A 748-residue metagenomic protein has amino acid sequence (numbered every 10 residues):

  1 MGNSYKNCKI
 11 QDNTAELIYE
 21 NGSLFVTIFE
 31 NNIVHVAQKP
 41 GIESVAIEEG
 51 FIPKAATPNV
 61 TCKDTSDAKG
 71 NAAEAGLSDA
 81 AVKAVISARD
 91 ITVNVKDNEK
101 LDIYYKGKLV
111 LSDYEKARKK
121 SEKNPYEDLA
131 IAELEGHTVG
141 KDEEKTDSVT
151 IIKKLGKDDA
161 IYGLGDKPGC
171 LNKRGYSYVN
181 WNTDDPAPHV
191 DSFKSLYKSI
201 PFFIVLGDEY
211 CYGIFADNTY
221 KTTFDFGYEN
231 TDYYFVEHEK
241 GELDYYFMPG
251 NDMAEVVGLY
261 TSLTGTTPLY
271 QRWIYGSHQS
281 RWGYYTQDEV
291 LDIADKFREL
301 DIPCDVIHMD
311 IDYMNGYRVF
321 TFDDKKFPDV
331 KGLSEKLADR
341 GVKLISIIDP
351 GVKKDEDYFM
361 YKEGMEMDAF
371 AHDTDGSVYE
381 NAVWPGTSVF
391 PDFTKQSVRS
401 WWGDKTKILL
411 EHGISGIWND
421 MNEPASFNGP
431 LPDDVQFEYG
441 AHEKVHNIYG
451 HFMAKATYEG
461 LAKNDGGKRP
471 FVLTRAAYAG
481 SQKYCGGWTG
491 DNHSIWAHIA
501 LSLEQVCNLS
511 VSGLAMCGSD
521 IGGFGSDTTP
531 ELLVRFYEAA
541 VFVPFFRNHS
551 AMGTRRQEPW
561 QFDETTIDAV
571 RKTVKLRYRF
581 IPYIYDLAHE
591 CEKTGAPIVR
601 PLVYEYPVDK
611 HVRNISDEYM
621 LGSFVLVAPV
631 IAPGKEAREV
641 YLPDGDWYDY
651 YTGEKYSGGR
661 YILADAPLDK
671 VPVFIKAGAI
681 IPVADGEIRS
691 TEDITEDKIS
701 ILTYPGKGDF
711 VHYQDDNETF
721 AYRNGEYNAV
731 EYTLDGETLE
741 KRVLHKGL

Functional and structural regions predicted by a protein language model:
M1-I274, W282, E289-D295, V306 (+7 more regions): N-terminal accessory segment at the very beginning of proteins
E20, A80, S87-A88, D97 (+13 more regions): Short, well-ordered loop/turn elements at secondary-structure boundaries
V26, D90, F202, F297 (+8 more regions): Conserved, mostly hydrophobic/aromatic
A46-A68, G376, Y650-L668: Solvent-exposed beta-strand/loop surfaces of large extracellular or lumenal domains
G50, D113, Y126, A132-K141 (+3 more regions): Aromatic- and carboxylate-enriched substrate-binding clefts and catalytic-loop regions of carbohydrate-active enzymes
S112-D113, N180-I200, V205-G207, D491-A515 (+2 more regions): Internal mixed beta-strand/loop scaffold within catalytic domains of large alpha/beta enzymes
Y178-V179, T183-P186, L196-S199, L291 (+5 more regions): Short, hydrophobic/amphipathic alpha-helical packing segments that form internal helix faces or helix-helix interfaces
Y458-P470, A477-W488, L501-Q505, L509-S519 (+1 more regions): Catalytic core of carbohydrate-active enzymes
